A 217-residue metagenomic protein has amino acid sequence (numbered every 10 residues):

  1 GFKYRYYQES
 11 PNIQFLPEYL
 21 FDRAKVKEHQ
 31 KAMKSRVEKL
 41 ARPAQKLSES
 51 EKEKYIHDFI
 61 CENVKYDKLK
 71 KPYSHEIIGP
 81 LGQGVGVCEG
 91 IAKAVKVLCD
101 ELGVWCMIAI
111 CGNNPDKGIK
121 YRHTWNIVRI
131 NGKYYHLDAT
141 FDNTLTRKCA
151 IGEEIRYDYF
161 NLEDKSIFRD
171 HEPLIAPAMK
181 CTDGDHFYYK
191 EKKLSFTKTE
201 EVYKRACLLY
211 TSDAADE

Functional and structural regions predicted by a protein language model:
Y4-H29: Short glycine/threonine-rich beta-strand-turn micro-motifs
F21-P80: Secondary-structure boundary elements
D67-V87, A92-A94, W125, F141: Flexible, surface-exposed loop/gating regions in the mature catalytic domains of secreted/periplasmic hydrolases
G90-S166: Hydrophobic/aromatic-rich core segments of domains that either
P173-L209: Charged, amphipathic alpha-helical linkers/stalks
Y210-E217: Conserved small/polar residues in nucleotide/adenosyl-binding loops
